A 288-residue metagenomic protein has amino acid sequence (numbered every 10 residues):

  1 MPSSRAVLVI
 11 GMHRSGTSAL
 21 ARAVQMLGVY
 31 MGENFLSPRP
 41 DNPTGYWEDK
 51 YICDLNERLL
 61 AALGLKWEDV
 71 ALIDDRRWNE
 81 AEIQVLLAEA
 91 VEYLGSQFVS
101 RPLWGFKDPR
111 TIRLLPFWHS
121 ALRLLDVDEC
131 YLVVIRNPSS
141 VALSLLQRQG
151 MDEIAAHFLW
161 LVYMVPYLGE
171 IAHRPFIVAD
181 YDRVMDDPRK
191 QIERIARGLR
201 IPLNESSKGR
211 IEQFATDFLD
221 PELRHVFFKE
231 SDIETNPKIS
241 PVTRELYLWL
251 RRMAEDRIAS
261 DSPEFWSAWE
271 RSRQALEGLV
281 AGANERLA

Functional and structural regions predicted by a protein language model:
M1-L86, F214-L219: PAPS-dependent sulfotransferase catalytic core
M1-P2, Q84, L168, R197 (+1 more regions): PAPS-dependent sulfotransferases, especially Golgi type II membrane carbohydrate sulfotransferases
R14, E80-Q84, D108, H157 (+6 more regions): Generic detection of long, well-ordered alpha-helical segments
L27, L59, Q97, L145-Q149 (+3 more regions): Alpha-helix boundary/capping residues
S37-R39, T44, E48, R110 (+4 more regions): Short, conserved alpha-helical segments within structured domains
L55-L60, G150-L159, V226-E234: A polyampholytic, Gly/Pro-enriched intrinsically disordered region
L65, Q84-S206: PAPS-dependent sulfotransferase catalytic domain
